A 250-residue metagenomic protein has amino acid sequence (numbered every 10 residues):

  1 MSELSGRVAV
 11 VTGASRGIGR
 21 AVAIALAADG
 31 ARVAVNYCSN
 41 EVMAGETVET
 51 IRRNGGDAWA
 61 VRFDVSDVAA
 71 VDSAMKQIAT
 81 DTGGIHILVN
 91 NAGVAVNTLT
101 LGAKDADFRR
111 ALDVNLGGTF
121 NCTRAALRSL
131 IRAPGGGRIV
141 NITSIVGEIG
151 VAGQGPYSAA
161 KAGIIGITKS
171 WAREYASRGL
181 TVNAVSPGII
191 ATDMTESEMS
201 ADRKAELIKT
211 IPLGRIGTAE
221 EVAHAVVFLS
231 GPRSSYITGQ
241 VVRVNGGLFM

Functional and structural regions predicted by a protein language model:
V8, S15-R16: Conserved glycine-rich cofactor-binding loop
E41-V42, R62-A74, D105, A219-E221: The beta1-alpha1 cofactor-binding region of Rossmann-like NAD(H)/NADP(H)-dependent oxidoreductases
L99-T100, K104-L112, L207: Substrate-binding pocket helix/loop in short-chain dehydrogenase/reductase
T123, A160, T168: Active-site helix of classical SDR
R128, R173-S177, S235: Alpha-helical segment proximal to the catalytic Tyr-Lys
S144: Residue(s) in the substrate-gating loop at a strand-loop-helix junction that position the organic substrate next
R215-V244, F249: C-terminal substrate-recognition "lid" of short-chain dehydrogenase/reductases
